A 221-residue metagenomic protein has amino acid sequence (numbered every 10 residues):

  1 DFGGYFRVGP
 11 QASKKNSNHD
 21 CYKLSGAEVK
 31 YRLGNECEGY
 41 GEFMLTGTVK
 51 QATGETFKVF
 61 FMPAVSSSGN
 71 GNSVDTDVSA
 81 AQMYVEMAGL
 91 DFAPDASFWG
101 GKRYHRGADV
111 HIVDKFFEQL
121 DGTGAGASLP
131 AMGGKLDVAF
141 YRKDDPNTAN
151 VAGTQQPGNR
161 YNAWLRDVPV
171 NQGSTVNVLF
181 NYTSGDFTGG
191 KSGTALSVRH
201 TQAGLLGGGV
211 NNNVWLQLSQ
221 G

Functional and structural regions predicted by a protein language model:
D1-P94, P130: Beta-barrel outer-membrane channel/assembly domains of diderm bacteria
F2-G4, K58-S66, W99-G101, V178-F180 (+1 more regions): Extended hydrophobic secondary-structure segments that form protein cores and membrane-embedded regions
G3-R7, Y40-T46, Q82-E86, W99-R103 (+4 more regions): One-face residue pattern on beta-strands with alternating periodicity enriched for small/polar residues
Q11-K15, A52, A64-N70, R103-I112 (+3 more regions): Sequence/structural signature of outer-membrane beta-barrel proteins
Y22-G26, K102-G107, T175-L179: Flexible, solvent-exposed coil segments and beta strand-coil junctions, predominantly the extracellular/periplasmic
N72, E86-M87, H111-F116, G124-G126: Catalytic micro-motifs at enzyme active sites that drive phosphoryl/nucleotidyl and oxygen chemistry
Q82, S97, R106-H111, E118: Beta-strand-rich receptor-binding modules of extracellular spikes/adhesins
F116-E118, A125-G221: Signature for the C-terminal beta-barrel architecture of outer-membrane proteins
